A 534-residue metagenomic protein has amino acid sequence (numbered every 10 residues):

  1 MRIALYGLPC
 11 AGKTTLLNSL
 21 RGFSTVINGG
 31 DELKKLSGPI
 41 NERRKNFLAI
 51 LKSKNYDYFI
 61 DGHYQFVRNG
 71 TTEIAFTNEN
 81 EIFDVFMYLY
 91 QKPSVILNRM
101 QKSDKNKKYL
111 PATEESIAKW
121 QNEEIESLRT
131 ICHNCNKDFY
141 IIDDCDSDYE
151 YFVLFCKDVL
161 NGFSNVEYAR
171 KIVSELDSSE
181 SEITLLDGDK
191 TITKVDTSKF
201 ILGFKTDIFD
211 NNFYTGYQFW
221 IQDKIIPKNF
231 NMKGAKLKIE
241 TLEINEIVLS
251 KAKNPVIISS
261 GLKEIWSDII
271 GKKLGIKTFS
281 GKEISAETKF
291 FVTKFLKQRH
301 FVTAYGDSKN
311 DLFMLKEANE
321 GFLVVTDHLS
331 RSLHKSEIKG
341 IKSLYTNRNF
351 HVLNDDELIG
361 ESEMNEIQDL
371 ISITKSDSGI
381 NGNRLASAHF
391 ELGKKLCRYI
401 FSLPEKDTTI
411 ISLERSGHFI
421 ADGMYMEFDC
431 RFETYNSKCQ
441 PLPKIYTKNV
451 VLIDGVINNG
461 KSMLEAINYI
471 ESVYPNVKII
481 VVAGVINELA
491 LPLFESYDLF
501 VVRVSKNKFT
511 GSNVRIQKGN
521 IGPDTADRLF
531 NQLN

Functional and structural regions predicted by a protein language model:
M1-A4, E114-G188, G203: Non-catalytic pre-domain segments flanking phosphatase-related domains
G7-L8, S412: The Walker A (P-loop) glycine that initiates the GxxxxGKT/S ATP-binding motif of P-loop NTPases
G12: Conserved glycine(s) of the Walker
L17-K52: Conserved substrate/cofactor phosphate-moiety recognition/catalytic segment in nucleotide-dependent phosphotransferases
G62-K105: ATP-dependent NMP and nucleoside kinases share a basic, alpha-helical "lid"
Y168-E283, D454: Alpha-helical substrate-recognition element adjacent to the catalytic core
V195, P255-K263, D268, K272 (+1 more regions): Acidic, Mg2+-coordinating phosphoryl-transfer loop and its flanking beta/alpha structural elements, shared across
H334-N534: PRPP-associated nucleotide enzymes
